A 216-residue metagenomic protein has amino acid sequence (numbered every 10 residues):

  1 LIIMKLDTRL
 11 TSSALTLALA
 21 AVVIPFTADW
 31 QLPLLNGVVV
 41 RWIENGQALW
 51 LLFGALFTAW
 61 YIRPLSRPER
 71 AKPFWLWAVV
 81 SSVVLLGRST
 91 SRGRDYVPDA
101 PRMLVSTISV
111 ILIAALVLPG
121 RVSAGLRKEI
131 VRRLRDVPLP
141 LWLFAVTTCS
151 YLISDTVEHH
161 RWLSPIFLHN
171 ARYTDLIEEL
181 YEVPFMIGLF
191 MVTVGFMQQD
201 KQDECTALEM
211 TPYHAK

Functional and structural regions predicted by a protein language model:
K5-L6, W60-P73, V97-P98, G125-P138: Membrane-interface helix-boundary motifs at transmembrane edges
D7-L17, R67-V80, L139-F144: Membrane-interfacial loop-to-transmembrane alpha-helix junctions, especially the N-terminal start
T16-A21, Q47-W60, T107-V122, L180-F196: Hydrophobic cores of alpha-helical transmembrane segments in multi-pass inner/ER membrane proteins, independent
P25-L35, G87-Y96, T156-F167: Juxtamembrane "helix-exit" motif on the non-cytosolic side of transmembrane helices
A28-V40, I62-R67: Short, hydrophobic transmembrane alpha-helix segments
L35-N45, D95-T107, F167-E178: Non-cytosolic membrane-interface motifs at loop->transmembrane helix junctions
V79-R135: Membrane-proximal helix-loop-helix units in multi-pass membrane proteins
Y151-P165, I177-H214: C-terminal transmembrane-bundle signature of multipass membrane proteins, characterized by strong activation on
